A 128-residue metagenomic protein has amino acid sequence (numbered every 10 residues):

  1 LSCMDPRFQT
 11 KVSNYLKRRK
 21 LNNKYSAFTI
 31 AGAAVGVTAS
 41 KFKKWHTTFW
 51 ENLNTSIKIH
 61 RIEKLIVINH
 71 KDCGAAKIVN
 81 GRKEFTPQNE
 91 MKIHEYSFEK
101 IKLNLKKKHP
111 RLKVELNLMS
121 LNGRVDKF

Functional and structural regions predicted by a protein language model:
L1-V12, A31-W45, T55-K64, G74-F128: Divalent-metal-activated hydrolytic enzyme cores
S13-R19: Short Gly/aromatic-enriched secondary-structure transition segments
R19-N22, I59: Short glycine/proline-enriched loop/turn "hinge" motifs that connect secondary-structure elements and lie
L21-K24, R111-K113: A generic structural signal for alpha->beta connector loops
N23-A33: A short beta-strand-loop structural module common to alpha/beta enzyme folds
V67: Divalent metal-coordination and catalytic microenvironments
H70-D72: Short, ordered loop/turn segments at secondary-structure junctions
